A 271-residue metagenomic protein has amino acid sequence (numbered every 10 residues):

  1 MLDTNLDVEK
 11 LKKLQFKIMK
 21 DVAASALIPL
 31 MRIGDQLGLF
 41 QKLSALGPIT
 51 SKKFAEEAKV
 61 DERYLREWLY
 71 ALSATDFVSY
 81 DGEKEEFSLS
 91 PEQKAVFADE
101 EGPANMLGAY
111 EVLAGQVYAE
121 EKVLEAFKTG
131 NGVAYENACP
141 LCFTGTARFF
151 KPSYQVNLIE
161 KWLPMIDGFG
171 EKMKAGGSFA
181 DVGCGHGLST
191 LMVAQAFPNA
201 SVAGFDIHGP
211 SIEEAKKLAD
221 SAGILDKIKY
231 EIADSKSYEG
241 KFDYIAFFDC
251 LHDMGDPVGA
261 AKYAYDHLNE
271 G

Functional and structural regions predicted by a protein language model:
N5-E9, Q15-K42, R66, Y70-G177: Conserved Class I S-adenosyl-L-methionine-dependent methyltransferase catalytic core
L43-G47, A194: Short helix-to-turn junction characteristic of helix-turn-helix DNA-binding domains, especially the helix
L46, A74-T75, G271: Alpha-helix C-caps/helix-loop-beta hinges
P48-E56: Short acidic, hydrophobic short linear motifs in intrinsically disordered regions
Q116-H252, P257-G259: Conserved adenosyl
V258-E270: A short glycine-rich, Lys/Arg-flanked "PGG" loop and its adjoining helix->strand segment in the class I
